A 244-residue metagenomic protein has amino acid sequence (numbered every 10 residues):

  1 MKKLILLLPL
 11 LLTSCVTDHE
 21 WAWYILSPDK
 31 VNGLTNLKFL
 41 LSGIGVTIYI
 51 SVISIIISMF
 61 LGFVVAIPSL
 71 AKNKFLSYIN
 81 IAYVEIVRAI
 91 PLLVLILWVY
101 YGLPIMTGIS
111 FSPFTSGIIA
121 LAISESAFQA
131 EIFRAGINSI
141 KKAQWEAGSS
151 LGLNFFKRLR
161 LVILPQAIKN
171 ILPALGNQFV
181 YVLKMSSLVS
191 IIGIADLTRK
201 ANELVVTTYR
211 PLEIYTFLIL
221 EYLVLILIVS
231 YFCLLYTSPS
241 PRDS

Functional and structural regions predicted by a protein language model:
M1-V16: N-terminal secretory/membrane targeting signals
S14-S238: Transmembrane alpha-helices and adjacent helix-loop boundaries
P239-D243: A short, hydrophobic C-terminal helix/tail in secreted or cell-surface proteins
